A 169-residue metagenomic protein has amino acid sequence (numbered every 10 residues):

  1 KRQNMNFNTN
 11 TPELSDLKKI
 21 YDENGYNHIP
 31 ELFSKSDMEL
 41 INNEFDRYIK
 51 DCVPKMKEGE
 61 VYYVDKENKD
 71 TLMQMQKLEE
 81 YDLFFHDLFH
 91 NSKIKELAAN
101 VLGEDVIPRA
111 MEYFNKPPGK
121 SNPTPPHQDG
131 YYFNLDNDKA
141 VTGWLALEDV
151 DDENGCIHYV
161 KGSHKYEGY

Functional and structural regions predicted by a protein language model:
R2-N24, P30-P126, Y131-L135: Non-heme Fe(II)-dependent double-stranded beta-helix
E96-L97, N122-Y169: Catalytic core of non-heme Fe(II) oxygenases with the double-stranded beta-helix
